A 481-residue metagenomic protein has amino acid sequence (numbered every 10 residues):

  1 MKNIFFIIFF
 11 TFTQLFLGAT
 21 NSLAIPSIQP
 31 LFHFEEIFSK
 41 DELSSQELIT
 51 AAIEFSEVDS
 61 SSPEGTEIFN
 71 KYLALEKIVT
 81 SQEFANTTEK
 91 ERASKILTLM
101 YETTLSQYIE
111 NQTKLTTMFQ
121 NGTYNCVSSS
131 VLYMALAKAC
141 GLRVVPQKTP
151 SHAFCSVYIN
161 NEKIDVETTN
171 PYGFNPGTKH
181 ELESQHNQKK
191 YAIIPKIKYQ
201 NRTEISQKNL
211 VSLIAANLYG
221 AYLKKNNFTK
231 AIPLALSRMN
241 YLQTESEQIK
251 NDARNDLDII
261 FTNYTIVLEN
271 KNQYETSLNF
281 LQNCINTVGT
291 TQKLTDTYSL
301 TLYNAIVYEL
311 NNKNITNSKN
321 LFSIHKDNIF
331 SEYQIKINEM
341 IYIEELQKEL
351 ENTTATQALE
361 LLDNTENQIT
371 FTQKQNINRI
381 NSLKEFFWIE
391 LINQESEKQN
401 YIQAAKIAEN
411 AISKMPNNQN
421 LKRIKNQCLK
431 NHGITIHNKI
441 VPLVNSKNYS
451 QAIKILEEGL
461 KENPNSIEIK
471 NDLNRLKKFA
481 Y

Functional and structural regions predicted by a protein language model:
I49-T117: Secondary-structure boundary elements
S128-K190: Hydrophobic/aromatic-rich core segments of domains that either
K163-K271, E275-T287: His-Asp-centered catalytic microenvironments across diverse enzyme cores, prominently the transglutaminase-like
I205-K224, N251-V267, T295-Y308, I335-Q347 (+2 more regions): Amphipathic alpha-helical repeat scaffolds of TPR domains
Q243-T244, G289, F330, T370 (+2 more regions): Short coil turns that delineate tetratricopeptide repeat
Q248-I249, A253, L294, Q334 (+3 more regions): TPR alpha-solenoid repeat register
